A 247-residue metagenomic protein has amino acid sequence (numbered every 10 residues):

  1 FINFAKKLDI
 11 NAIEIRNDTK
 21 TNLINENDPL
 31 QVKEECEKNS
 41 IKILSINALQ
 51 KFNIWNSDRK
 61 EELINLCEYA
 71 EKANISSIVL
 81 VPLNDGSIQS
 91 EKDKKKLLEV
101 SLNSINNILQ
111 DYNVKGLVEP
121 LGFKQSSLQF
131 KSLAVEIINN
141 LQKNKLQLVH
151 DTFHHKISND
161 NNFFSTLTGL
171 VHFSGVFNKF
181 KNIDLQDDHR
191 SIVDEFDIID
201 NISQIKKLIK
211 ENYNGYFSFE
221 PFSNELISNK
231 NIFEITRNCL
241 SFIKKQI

Functional and structural regions predicted by a protein language model:
F1-D9, E37-N39, N65-S76, L128-I247: Histidine-acidic metal/acid-base catalytic patches
F4, D9-I24, N47-Q50: N-terminal substrate-binding region of glycoside hydrolase catalytic domains
E14-C36, D85-S90: Glycine-rich, proline-tolerant flexible connector loops at the mouths of alpha/beta enzymes
E14-I15, I43-I46, S76-L83, G116-E119 (+1 more regions): Short beta-strand segments at enzyme active-site cores
R16-K20, A48-K51, L83-D85, L121-F123 (+3 more regions): Active-site beta-loop-alpha junctions enriched in small/polar residues
T19, L49-S57, S191-E195: The substrate-binding groove and active-site-proximal loops of carbohydrate-active enzymes, especially glycoside
E35-K38, I54-L148: Active-site acidic/histidine proton-transfer and metal-coordination neighborhood in alpha/beta enzyme cores
K51-W55, G86-E91, K181-N182, E225-N229: A short acidic, helix-capping loop that chelates divalent metal ions and anchors anionic groups
